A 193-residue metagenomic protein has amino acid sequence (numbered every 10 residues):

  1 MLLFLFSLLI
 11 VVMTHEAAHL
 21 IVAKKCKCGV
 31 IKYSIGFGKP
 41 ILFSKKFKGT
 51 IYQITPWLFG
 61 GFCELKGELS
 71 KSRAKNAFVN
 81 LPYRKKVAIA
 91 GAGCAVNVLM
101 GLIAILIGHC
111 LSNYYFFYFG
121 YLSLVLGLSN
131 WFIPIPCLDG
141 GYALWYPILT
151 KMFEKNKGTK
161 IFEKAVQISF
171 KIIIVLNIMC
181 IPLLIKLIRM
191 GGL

Functional and structural regions predicted by a protein language model:
M1-L193: Hydrophobic transmembrane alpha-helices and their immediate loop junctions in multi-pass integral membrane proteins
